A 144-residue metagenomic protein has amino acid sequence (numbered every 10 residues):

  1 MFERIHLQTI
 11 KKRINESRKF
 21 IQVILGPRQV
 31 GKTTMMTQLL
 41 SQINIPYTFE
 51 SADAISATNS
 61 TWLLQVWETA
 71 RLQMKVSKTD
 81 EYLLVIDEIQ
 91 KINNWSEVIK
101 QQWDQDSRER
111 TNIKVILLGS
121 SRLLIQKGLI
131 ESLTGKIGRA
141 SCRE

Functional and structural regions predicted by a protein language model:
M1-E144: Phosphate-binding site recognition
